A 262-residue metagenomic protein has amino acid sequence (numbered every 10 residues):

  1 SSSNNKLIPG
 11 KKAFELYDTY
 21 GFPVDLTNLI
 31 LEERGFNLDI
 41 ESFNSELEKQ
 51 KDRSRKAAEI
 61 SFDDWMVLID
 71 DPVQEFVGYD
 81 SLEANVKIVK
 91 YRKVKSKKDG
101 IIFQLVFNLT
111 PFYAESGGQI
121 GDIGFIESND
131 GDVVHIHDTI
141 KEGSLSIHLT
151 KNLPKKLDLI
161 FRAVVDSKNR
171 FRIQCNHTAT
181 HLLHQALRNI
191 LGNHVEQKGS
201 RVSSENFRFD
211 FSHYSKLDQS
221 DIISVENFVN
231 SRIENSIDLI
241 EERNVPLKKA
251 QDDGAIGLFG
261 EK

Functional and structural regions predicted by a protein language model:
S1-K262: A glycine- and charged-residue-rich anion-binding loop/surface
